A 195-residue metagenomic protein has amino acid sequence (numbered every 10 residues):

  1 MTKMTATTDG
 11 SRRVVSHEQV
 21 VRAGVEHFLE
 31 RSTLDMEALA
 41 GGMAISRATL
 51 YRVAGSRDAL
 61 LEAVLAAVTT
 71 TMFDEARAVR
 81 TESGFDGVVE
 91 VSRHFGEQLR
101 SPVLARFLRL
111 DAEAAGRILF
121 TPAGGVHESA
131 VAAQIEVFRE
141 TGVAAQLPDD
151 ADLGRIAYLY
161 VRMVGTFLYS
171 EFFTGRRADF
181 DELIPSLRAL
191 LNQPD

Functional and structural regions predicted by a protein language model:
M1-V15, D195: N-terminal intrinsically disordered/low-complexity leader segments
V14-A38: Short, amphipathic alpha-helix enriched in basic
F28-T33, Y51-A63: HTH DNA-binding helix-turn interface
E37-G42, L50: Append "Primarily bacterial transcriptional regulators
A63, A76-L104, I156-Y160: Hydrophobic alpha-helical connector segments
V89-L110, P122-E128, I135, T174: Helical hydrophobic small-molecule/effector-binding pocket
G116-Q146, G154-V161: Amphipathic alpha-helical packing segments from all-alpha helical-bundle domains
G142-L187: Hydrophobic/aromatic-rich alpha-helical bundle segments in the mid-to-C-terminal region
